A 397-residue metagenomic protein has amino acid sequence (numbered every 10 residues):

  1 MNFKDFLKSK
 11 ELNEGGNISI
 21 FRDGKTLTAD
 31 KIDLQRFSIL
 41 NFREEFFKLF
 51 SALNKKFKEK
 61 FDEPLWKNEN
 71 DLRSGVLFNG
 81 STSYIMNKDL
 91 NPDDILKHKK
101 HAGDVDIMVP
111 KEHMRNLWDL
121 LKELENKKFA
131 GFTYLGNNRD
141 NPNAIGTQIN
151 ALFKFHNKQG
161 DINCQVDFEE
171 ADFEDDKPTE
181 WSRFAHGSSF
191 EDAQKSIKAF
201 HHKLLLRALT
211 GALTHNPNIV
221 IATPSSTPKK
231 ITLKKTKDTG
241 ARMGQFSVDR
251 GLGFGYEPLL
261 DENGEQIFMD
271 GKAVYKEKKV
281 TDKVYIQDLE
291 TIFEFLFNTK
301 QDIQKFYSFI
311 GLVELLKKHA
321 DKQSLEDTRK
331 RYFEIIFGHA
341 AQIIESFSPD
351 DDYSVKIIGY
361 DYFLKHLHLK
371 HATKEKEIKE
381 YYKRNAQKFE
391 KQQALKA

Functional and structural regions predicted by a protein language model:
F3, K8-G15: Proteolytic processing junctions in secreted/extracellular precursors, especially proprotein convertase/trypsin-like
E14-N79: Helical scaffold of the NTase/Pol beta-like nucleotidyltransferase catalytic core
R43-F57, I95, K99, M108-Q165: Metal-dependent nucleotidyltransferase catalytic core
F50-W118: Active-site nucleotide-donor binding segment shared across nucleotidyl transfer reactions
E59-K60, N126-F132, T210-P217: Structural alpha-beta junctions
F78-T82, N138-R139, T223-K230: Acidic carboxylate-rich catalytic motifs and surrounding loops in phosphoryl-/glycosyl-chemistry enzymes
I145-R384, K388-Q393: Catalytic cores of NTP-dependent nucleotidyl/adenyl transfer enzymes across multiple folds
L395-A397: Short acidic DE-rich linear segments
